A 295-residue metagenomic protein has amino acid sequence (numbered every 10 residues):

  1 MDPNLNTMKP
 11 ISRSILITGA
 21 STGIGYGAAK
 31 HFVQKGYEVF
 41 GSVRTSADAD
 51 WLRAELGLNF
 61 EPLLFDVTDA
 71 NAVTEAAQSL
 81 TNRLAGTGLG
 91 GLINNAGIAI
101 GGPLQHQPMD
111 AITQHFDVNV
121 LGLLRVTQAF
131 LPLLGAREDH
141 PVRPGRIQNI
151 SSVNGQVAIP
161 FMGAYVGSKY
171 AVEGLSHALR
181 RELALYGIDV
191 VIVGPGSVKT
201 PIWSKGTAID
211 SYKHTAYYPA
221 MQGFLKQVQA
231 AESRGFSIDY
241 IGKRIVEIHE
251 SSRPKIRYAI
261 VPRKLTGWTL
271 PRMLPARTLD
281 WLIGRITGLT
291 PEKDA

Functional and structural regions predicted by a protein language model:
S21-G23: Conserved glycine-rich cofactor-binding loop
F65-E75, M109: The beta1-alpha1 cofactor-binding region of Rossmann-like NAD(H)/NADP(H)-dependent oxidoreductases
N95-I100: Conserved NAD(P)H cofactor-binding loop of Rossmann-fold oxidoreductase domains
P103-L104, P108-T113: Substrate-binding pocket helix/loop in short-chain dehydrogenase/reductase
T127, S168: Active-site helix of classical SDR
S152: Residue(s) in the substrate-gating loop at a strand-loop-helix junction that position the organic substrate next
A184-S233: C-terminal beta-strand-loop-alpha-helix "lid" module of Rossmann-like NAD(P)-dependent dehydrogenases
